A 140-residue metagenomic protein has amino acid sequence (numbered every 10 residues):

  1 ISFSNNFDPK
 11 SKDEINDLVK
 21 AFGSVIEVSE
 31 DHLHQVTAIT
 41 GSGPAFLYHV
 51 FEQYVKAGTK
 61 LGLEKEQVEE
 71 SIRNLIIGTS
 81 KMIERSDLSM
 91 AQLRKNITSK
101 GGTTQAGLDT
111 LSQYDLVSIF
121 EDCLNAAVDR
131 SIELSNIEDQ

Functional and structural regions predicted by a protein language model:
I1-V36, Y48-R85, R130, L134: Internal alpha-helical scaffold of NAD(P)-dependent oxidoreductase catalytic cores
I39: Alpha-helical membrane segments and immediately flanking helix-loop junctions that form or couple to the substrate/ion
G43: Aromatic-residue-lined binding/catalytic grooves and analogous aromatic/hydrophobic interfacial grooves in multimeric
E70-Q140: NAD(P)-dependent Rossmann-like dehydrogenase/reductase catalytic/cofactor-binding core
